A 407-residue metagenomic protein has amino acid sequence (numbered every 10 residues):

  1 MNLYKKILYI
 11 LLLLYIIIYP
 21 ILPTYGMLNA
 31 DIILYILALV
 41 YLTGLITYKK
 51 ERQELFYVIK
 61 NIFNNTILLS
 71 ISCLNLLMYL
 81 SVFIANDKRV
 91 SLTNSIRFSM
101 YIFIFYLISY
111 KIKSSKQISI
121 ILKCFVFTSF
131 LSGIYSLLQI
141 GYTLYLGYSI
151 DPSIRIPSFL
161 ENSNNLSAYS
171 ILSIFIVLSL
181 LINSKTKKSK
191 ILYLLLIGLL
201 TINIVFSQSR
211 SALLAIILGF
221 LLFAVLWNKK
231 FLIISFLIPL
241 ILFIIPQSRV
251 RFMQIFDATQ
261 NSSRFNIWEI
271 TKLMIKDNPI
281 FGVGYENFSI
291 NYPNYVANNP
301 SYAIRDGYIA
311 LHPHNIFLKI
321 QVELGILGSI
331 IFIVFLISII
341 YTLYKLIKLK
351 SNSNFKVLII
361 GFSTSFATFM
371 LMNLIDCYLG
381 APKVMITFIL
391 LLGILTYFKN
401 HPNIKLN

Functional and structural regions predicted by a protein language model:
M1-L80, N86, K113-K123, I182-I191 (+3 more regions): Transmembrane signal-anchor hairpin modules in multi-pass inner-membrane enzymes, especially those that act on
Y9, L13, I33-L42, I360-N407: Transmembrane alpha-helices of multi-pass inner-membrane enzymes
Y15-I16, A38-Y41, N75, Y79-L80 (+9 more regions): Alpha-helical transmembrane segments of multi-pass inner-membrane proteins
T24-Y25, F83-L92, V205-F206, L374-L379: Membrane-interface helix caps and helix-loop-helix hairpins in membrane proteins
Y25-L34, T93-N94, S158-S173, R210-S211 (+2 more regions): Membrane-interface micro-motifs in multi-pass membrane enzymes
N29-A30, I134, F206-S207, A224-N261 (+3 more regions): A membrane-periplasm/extracellular boundary helix in multi-pass inner-membrane enzymes that assemble envelope glycans
A258-N266, F281-L324: Long extracytoplasmic/lumenal interhelical loops at the membrane interface of multi-pass membrane proteins
G325-I340: Hydrophobic alpha-helical transmembrane segments
